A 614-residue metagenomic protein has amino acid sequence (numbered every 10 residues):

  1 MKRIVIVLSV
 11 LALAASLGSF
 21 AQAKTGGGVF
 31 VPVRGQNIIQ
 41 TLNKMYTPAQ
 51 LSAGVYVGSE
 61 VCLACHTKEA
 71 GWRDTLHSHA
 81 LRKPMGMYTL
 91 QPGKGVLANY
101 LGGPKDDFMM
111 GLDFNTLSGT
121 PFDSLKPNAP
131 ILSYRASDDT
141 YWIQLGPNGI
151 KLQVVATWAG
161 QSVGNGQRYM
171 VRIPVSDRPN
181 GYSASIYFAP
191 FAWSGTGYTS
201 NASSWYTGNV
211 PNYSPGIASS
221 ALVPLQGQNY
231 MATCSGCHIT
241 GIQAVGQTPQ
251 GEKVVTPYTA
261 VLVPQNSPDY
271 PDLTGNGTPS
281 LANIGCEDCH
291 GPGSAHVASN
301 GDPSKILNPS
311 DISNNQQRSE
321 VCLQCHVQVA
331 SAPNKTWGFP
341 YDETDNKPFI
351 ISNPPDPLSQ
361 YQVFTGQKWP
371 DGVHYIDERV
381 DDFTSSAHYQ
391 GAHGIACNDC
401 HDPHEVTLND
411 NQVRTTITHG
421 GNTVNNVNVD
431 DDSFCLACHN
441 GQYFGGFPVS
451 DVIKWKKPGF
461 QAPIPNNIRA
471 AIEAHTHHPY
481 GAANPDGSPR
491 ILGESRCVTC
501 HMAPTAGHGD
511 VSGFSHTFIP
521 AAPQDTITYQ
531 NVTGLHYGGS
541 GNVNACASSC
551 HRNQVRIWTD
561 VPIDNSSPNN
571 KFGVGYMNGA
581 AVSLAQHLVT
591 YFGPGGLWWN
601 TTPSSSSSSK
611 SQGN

Functional and structural regions predicted by a protein language model:
K2-E60, A70-N229, G507-N614: N-terminal export/targeting leaders of redox proteins
I4, T75, P249-G251, D302 (+7 more regions): Composition- and surface-driven signal marking solvent-exposed, interaction-prone regions in large proteins
G26-R34, L117-T418, V427-N428, N440-A482: Extended surface/linker regions that mediate inter-domain or inter-protein docking in multi-component redox
S52-A53, G58, H77-G93, L273-G277 (+3 more regions): Conserved short loop/turn motifs at secondary-structure junctions
V55, P279, D311-N315, E378 (+4 more regions): Hydrophobic alpha-helical scaffolding
S59-E69, Y230-G241, N283-G293, S319-V329 (+5 more regions): The canonical Cys-X-X-Cys-His
Q412-V429, N466-L492, F518-G541: Short, contiguous acidic/charged loop-to-helix segments that flank catalytic cores in large enzymes
